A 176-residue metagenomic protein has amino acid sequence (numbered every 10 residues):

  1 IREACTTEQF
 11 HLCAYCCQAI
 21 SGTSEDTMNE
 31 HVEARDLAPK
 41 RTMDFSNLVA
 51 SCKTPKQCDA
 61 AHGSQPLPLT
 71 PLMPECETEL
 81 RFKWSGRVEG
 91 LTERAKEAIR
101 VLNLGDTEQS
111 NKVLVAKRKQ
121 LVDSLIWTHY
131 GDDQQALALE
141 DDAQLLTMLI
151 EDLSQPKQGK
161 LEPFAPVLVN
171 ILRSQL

Functional and structural regions predicted by a protein language model:
I1-Y15, A38-D44: Short, charged surface segments at domain edges that flank catalytic/cofactor-binding sites
R2, S21, E33, D44-S46 (+3 more regions): Generic, ordered loop/turn and secondary-structure boundary motif
E8-H11, T27, F45-N47, E75: Short connector loops at helix/strand junctions that flank enzyme active sites, especially segments positioning acidic
A14-Y15, M28, S51, E79-F82 (+1 more regions): A structural signal for short, well-ordered beta-strand segments and their strand-loop junctions that often border
Y15-C16, F164: Conserved short hydrophobic patches within well-ordered secondary structure
Q18-D59: Histidine-centered nuclease catalytic patch
A38-N47, K56-G90: Polybasic, low-complexity binding patches
K96-L176: C-terminal, charged low-complexity interaction regions
